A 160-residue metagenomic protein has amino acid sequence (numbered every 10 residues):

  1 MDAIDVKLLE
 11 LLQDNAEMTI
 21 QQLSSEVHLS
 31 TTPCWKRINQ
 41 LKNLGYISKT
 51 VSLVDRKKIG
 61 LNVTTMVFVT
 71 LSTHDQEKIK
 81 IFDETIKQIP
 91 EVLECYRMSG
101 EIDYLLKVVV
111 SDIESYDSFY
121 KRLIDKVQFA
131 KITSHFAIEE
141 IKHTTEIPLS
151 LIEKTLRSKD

Functional and structural regions predicted by a protein language model:
M1-D160: A compositional/biophysical signature of low hydrophobicity enriched in polar/charged and small residues
